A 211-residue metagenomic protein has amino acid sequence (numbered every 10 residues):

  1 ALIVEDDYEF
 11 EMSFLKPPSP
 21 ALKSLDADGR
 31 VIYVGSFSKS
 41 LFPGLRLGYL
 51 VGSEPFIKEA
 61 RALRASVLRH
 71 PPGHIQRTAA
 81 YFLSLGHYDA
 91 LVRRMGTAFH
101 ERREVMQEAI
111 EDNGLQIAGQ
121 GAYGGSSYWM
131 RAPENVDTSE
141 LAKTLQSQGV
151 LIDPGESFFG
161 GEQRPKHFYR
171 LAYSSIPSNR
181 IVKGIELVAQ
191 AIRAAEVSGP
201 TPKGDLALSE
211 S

Functional and structural regions predicted by a protein language model:
A1-L15: Catalytic PLP-binding core of fold-type I/II PLP enzymes
S24-E59, P71: Active-site PLP attachment segment
V51, W129-R131, A172-S174: Short hydrophobic/aromatic beta-strand micro-patches that form the beta-sheet surface supporting nucleotide- or nucleic
R61-V67, L85-Q107: Structural signature of PLP-dependent enzymes
A80, T97-Q107, I117-R131, T144: Conserved glycine-rich beta-strand-loop-beta hairpin in the small C-terminal domain of fold type I
V136-L141, N179-K183: Short, conserved charged micro-motifs
S147-Q148, E162-S211: PLP-dependent enzyme catalytic core of the Aspartate aminotransferase-like
